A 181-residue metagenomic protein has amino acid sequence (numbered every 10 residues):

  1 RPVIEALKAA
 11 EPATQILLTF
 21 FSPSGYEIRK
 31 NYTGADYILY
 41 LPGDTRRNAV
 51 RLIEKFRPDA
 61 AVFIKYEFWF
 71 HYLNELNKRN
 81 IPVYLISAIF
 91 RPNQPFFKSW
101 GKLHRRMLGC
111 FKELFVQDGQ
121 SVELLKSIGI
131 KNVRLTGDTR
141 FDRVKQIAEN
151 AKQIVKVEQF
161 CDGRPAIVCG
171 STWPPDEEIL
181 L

Functional and structural regions predicted by a protein language model:
R1-N150, V168, T172-P174: Active-site and donor-binding regions of nucleotide-sugar-utilizing enzymes
Q15, F160-I167, E177-I179: Charged active-site motifs of nucleotide-sugar-dependent glycosyltransferases
L73, I179-L181: A short acidic (Asp/Glu
Q146-C161: A short helix/loop element that forms part of the nucleotide-sugar donor recognition site in Leloir-type
